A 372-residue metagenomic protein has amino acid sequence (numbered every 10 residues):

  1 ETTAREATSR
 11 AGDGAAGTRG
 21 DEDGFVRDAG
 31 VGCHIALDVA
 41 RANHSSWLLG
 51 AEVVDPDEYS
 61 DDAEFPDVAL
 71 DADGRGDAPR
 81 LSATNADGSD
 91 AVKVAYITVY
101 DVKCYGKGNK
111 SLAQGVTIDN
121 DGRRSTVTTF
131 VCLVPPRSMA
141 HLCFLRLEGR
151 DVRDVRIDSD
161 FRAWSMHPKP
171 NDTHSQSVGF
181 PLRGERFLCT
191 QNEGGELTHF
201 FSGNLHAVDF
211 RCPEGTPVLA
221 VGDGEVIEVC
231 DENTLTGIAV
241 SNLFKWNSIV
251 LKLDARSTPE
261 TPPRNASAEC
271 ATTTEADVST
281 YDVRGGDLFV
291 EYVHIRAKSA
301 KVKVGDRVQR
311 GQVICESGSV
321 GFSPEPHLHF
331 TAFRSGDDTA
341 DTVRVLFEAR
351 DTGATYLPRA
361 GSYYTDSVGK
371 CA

Functional and structural regions predicted by a protein language model:
G14-G74: Low-complexity, acidic Ser/Thr/Pro/Gly-rich terminal tails and inter-domain linkers that flank the onset of structured
S82-D90, Y100: Asparagine-centered strand-capping/turn motif at beta-strand->loop junctions
V102-D151: Intrinsically disordered, low-complexity Pro/Gly/Ser/Thr-rich segments with frequent PxxP/GP/PP motifs and embedded
F144-W246, V368-K370: Surface-exposed, glycine-biased beta-strand/turn segments
H174-V178, T190, S257-C270, E275 (+4 more regions): Acidic, glycine-rich catalytic/binding loops that coordinate metals and/or anionic ligands
P217-E228, K301-E316: Short, well-structured beta-strand-loop connectors
V221-R296, K301: Zn2+-dependent peptidoglycan hydrolase active-site motif and core
V229-F244, Q312-L328: Flexible, gly/ser-rich surface segments that form the specificity/activation loops bordering the active-site cleft
